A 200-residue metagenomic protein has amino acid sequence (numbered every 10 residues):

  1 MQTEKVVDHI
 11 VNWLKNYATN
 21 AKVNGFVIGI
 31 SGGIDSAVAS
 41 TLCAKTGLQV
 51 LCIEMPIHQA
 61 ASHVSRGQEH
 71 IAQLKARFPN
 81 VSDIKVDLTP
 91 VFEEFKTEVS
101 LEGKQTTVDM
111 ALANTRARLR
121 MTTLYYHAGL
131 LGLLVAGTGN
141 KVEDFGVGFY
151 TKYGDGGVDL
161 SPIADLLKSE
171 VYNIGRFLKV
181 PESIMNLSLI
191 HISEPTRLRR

Functional and structural regions predicted by a protein language model:
M1-F149: ATP-dependent adenylation/nucleotidyltransferase module used to activate substrates
E54-Q59, L160-L167: Short, acidic/turn-prone active-site loops that include or flank metal/cofactor- and phosphate-binding residues
A117-T122, G157, K168-Y172: Amphipathic alpha-helical transducer elements in NTP-driven molecular machines
G139-K141, I163-L166, L178: Histidine- and/or cysteine-centered catalytic micro-motif in compact active-site loops
V147-D165: A mobile, often basic/glycine-rich helix-loop segment that functions as the active-site lid/recognition loop
L167-N186, I190: Metal-dependent de-N-acetylase/amidase catalytic core
I190-R200: Single conserved hydrophobic/aromatic residue that forms the stacking wall/gate of nucleotide- or nucleobase-binding
